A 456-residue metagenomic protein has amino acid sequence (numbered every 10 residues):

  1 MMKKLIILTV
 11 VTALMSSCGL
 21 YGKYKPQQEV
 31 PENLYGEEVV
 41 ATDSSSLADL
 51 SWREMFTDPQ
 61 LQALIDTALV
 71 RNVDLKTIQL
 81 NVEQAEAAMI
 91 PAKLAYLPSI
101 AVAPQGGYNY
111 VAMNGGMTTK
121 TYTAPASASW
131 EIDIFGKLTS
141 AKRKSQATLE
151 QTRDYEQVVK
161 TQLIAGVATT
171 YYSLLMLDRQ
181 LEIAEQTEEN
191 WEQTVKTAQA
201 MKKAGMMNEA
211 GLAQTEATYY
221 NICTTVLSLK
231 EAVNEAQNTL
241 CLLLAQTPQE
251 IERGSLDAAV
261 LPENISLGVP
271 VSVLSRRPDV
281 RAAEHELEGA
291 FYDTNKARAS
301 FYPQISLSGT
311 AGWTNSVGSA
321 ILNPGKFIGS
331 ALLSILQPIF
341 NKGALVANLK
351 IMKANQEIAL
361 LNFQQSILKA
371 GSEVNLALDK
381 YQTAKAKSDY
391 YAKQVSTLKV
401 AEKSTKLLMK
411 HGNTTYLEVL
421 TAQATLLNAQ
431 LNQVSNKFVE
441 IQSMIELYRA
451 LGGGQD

Functional and structural regions predicted by a protein language model:
M1-S16: Sec-dependent bacterial lipoprotein signal peptides
I7, K23, P248, L261 (+1 more regions): Acidic, low-complexity, intrinsically disordered peripheral segments
C18-Y35, D66-D133, E235-I251, N264 (+3 more regions): A small-residue-enriched
V40-T67: Regulatory alphaC helix of protein kinase catalytic domains
T77, K93-L94, I132-K160, A210 (+8 more regions): Sec/SRP-type N-terminal targeting helices
A147, D154-V269, K380, A384 (+3 more regions): Periplasmic alpha-helical coiled-coil/stalk elements that build and connect Gram-negative outer-membrane
K202-M206, M409-N413, A450-G454: A short glycine-centered flexible hinge/capping loop motif at secondary-structure junctions
A210, N413-V434: Short terminal targeting/anchoring segments
